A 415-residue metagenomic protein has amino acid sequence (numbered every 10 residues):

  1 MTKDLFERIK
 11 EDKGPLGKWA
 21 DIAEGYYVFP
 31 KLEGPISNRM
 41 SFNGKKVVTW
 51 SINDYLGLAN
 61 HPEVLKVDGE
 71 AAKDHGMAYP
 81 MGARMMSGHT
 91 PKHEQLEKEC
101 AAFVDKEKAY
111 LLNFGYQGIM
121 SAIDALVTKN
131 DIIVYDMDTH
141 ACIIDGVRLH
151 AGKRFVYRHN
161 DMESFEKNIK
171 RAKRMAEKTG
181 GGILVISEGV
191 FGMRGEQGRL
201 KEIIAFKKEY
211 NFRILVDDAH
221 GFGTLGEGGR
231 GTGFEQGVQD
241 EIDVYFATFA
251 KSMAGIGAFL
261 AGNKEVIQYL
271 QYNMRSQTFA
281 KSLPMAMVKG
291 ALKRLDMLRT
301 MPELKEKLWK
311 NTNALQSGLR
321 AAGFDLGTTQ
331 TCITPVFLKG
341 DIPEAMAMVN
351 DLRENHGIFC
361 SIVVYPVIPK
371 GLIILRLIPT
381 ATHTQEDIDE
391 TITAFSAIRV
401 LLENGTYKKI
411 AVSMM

Functional and structural regions predicted by a protein language model:
E11-G76, F212: N-terminal "arm"/small-domain region of PLP-dependent enzymes with the aminotransferase-like
V28, K305-Q316, R320-H356, P379-A381 (+2 more regions): Conserved PLP-binding catalytic core of the aspartate aminotransferase-like
P62, E70, D74, K98 (+3 more regions): PLP-dependent enzyme catalytic core of the Aspartate aminotransferase-like
K66, K73-F114: Conserved N-terminal alpha-helix of the aminotransferase class I/II PLP-enzyme fold
D105, K129, L149-A151, Y210 (+1 more regions): Short, structured coil segments at secondary-structure junctions
A122-A141: Conserved PLP-anchoring active-site segment centered on the Schiff-base-forming lysine
F155, H159-V216: Active-site phosphate-binding strand-loop segment of PLP-dependent enzymes
F234-Y269: Active-site PLP attachment segment
